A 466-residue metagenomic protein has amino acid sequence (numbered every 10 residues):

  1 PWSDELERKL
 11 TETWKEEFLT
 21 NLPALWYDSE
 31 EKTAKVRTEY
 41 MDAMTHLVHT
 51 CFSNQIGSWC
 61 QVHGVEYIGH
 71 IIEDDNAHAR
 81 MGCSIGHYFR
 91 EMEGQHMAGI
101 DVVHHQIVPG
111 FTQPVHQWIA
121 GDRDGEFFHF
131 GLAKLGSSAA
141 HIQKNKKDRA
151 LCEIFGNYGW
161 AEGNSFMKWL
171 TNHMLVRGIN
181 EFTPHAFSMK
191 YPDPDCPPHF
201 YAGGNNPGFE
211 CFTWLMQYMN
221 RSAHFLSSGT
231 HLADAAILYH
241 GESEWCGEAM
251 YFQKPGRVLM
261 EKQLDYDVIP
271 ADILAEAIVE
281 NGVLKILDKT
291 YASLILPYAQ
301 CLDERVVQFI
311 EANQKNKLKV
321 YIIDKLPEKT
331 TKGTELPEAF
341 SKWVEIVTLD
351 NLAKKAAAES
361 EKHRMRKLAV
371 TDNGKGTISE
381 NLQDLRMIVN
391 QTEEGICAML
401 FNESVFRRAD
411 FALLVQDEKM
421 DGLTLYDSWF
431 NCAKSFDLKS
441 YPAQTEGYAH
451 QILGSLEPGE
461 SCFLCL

Functional and structural regions predicted by a protein language model:
P1-L466: Carbohydrate-binding surfaces of carbohydrate-active enzymes
